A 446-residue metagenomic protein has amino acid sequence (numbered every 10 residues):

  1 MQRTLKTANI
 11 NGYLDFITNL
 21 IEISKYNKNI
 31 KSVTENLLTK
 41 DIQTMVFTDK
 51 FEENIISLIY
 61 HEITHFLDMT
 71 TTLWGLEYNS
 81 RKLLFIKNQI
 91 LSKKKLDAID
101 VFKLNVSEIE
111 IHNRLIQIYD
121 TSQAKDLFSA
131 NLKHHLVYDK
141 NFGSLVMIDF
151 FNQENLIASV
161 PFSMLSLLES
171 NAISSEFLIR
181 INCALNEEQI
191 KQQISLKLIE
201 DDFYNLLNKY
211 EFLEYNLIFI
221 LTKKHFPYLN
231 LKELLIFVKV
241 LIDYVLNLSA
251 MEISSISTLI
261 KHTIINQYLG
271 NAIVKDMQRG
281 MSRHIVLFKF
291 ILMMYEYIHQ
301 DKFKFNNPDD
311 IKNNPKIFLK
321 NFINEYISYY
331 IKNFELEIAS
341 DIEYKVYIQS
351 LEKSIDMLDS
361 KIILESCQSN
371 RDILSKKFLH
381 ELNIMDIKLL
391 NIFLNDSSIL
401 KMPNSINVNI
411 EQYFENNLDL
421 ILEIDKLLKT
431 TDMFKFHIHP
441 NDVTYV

Functional and structural regions predicted by a protein language model:
M1-Y60, M69-L73, Q192-V446: Non-catalytic terminal regions of proteins
E53, M69-I111, D149-E154: Post-HEXXH active-site segment of zinc metalloproteases
I90-N141, Q300-K312, L319-K320, S328-K332 (+4 more regions): Low-complexity, serine/threonine/proline-enriched polar segments
L136-Q153: Active-site-adjacent bridging/hinge elements
L167-R180: An active-site-proximal "capping" alpha-helix that borders the catalytic cofactor pocket
N182-I194: Short acidic alpha-helical/loop segments enriched in Asp/Glu that coordinate divalent cations
